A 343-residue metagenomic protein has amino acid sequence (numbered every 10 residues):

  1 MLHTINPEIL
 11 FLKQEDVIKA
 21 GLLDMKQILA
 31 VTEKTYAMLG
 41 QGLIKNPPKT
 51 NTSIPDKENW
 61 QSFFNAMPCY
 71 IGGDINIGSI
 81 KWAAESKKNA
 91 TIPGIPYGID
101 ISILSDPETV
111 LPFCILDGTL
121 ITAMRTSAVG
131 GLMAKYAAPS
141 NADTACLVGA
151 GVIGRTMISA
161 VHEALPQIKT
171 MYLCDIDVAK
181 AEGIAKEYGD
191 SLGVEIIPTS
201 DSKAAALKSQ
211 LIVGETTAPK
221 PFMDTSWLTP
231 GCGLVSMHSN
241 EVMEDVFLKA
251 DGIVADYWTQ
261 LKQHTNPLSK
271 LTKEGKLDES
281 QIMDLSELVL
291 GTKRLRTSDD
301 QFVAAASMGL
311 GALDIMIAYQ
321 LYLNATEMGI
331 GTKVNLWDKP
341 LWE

Functional and structural regions predicted by a protein language model:
M1-A123, G131, A138-N141, M283 (+4 more regions): N-terminal ligand-binding/catalytic initiation module
D16-G21, F247-W342: Adenosine-phosphate binding glycine-rich loop
A137-T144, Q167, T229-P230: Short helix-loop-beta connector
T144-C146, V303: Conserved beta-strand elements of the Class I
A150-G151: Glycine-rich Rossmann-fold phosphate-binding loop(s) that bind the pyrophosphate of adenine dinucleotide cofactors
G154-R155: N-terminal Rossmann-fold NAD(P) dinucleotide-binding loop
A164-G189: NAD(P)-binding Rossmann-fold cofactor-contacting core
V194-K270: Rossmann-like adenosine-cofactor binding region
